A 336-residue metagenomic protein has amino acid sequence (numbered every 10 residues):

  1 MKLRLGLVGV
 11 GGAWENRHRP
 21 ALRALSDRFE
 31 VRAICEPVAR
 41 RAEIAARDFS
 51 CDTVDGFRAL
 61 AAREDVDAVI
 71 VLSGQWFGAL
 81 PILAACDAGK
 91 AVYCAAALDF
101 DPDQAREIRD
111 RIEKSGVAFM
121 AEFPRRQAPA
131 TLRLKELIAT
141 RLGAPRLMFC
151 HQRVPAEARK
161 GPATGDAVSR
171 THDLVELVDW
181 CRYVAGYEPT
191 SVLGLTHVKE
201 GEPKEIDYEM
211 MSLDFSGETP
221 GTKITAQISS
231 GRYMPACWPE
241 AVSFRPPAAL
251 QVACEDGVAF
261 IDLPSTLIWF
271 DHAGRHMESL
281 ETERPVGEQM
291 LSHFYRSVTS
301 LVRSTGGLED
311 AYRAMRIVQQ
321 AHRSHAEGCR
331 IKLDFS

Functional and structural regions predicted by a protein language model:
M1-D48: N-terminal Rossmann-like dinucleotide-binding module
L7, A68-V71, S216, R296-S336: C-terminal helix-rich "cap/oligomerization" subdomain common to oxidoreductases
A13, L280-S292: Active-site loop of classical SDR/Rossmann-like NAD(P)-dependent oxidoreductases, centered on the catalytic Tyr-X3-Lys
F49-R111: Beta-loop-alpha module in the N-terminal Rossmann-like domain of NAD(P)-dependent dehydrogenases, especially those
C51, A88-K90, S115-V117, P220-I224: A short helix->loop->beta-strand "cap" motif at the edges of active sites that frequently abuts
D55, C94, F119-A121, I261: Hydrophobic residues in well-ordered beta-strands that form the structural core
D99-G161: A contiguous active-site-proximal alpha/beta segment in oxidoreductase catalytic domains
H172, E176-S265, Q289-S300: Contiguous beta-strand/loop segments that form the cofactor/metal-binding neighborhood of enzyme cores
